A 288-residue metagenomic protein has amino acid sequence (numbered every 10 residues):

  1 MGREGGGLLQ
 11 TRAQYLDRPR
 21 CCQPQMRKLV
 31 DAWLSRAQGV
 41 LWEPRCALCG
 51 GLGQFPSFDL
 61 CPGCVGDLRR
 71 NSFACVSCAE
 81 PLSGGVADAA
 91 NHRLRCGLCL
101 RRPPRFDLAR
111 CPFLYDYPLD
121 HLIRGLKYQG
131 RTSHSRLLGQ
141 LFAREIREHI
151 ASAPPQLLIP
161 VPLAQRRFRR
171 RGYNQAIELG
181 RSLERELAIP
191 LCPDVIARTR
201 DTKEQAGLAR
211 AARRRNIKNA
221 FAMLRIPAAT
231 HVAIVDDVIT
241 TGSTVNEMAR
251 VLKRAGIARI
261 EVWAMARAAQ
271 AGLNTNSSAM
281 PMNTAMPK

Functional and structural regions predicted by a protein language model:
G2-D236, T240-K288: Glycine-rich phosphate/pyrophosphate-handling loop used in enzymes and phosphotransfer proteins
